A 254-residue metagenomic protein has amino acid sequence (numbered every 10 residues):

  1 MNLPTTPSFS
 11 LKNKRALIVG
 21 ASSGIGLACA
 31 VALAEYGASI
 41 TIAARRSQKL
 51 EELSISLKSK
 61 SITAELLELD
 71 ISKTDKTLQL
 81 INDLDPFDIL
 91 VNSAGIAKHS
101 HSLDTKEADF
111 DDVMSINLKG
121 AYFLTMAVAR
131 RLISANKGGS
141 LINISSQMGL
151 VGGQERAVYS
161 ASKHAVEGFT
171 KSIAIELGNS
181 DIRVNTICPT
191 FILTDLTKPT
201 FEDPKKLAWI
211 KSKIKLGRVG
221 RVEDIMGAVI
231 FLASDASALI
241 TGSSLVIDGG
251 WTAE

Functional and structural regions predicted by a protein language model:
R15, S22-G24: Conserved glycine-rich cofactor-binding loop
H101-S102, K106-M114, I210: Substrate-binding pocket helix/loop in short-chain dehydrogenase/reductase
L103, V151-A157, N179, G217 (+1 more regions): Active-site loop immediately N-terminal to the catalytic Tyr-X3-Lys motif of short-chain dehydrogenase/reductase
T125, S162, T170: Active-site helix of classical SDR
R130, I175-N179, A238: Alpha-helical segment proximal to the catalytic Tyr-Lys
S146: Residue(s) in the substrate-gating loop at a strand-loop-helix junction that position the organic substrate next
I182-R183, R218-I247, T252-A253: C-terminal substrate-recognition "lid" of short-chain dehydrogenase/reductases
